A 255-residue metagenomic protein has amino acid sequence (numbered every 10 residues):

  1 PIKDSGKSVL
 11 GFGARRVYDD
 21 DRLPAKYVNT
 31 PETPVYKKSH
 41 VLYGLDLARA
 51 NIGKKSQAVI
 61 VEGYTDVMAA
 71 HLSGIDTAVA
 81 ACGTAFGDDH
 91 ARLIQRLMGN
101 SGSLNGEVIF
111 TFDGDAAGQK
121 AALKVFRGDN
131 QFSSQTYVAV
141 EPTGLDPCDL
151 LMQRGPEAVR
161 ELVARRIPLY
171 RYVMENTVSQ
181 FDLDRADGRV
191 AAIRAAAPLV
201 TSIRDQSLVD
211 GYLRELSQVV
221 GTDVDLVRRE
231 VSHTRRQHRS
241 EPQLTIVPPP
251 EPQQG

Functional and structural regions predicted by a protein language model:
P1-L104, A122: Phosphate-handling DNA/RNA-contact segment within nucleic-acid enzymes
S5, R49-Q57, L72, G87-G255: A charged alpha-helical hairpin associated with nucleic-acid processing machineries
